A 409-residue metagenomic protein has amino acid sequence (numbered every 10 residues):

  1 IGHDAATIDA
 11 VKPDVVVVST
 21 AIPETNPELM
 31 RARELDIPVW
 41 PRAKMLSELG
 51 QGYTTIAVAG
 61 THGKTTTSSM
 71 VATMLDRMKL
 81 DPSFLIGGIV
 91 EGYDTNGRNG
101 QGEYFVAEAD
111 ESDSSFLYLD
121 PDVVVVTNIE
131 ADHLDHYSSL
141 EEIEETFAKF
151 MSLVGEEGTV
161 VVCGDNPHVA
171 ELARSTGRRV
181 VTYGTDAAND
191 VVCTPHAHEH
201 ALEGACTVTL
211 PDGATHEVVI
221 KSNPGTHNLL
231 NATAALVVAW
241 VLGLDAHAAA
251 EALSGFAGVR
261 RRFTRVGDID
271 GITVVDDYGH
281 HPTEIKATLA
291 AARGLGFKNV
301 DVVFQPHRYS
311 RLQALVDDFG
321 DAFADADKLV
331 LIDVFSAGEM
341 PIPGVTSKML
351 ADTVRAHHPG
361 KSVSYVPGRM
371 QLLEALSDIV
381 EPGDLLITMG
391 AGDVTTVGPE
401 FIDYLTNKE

Functional and structural regions predicted by a protein language model:
I1-V11, Q371, L376: Short acidic low-complexity segments
T7-V11, T20-G164, H168-R178, T233 (+2 more regions): Phosphate-binding loop of NTP-binding sites
A10-V15, E103, E381-D384: Short acidic/histidine-rich motifs immediately flanking catalytic phosphotransfer sites in two-component signaling
F84, V124, V162, T182 (+4 more regions): Structural beta-sheet core signal
A131, Y137-E144, G158-T159, R174-K286 (+1 more regions): Adenine nucleotide phosphate-binding catalytic loops in nucleotide-utilizing enzymes
G158, D327, D384: Glycine-centered, small-residue-biased loops immediately flanking beta-strands in adenine/cofactor-binding cores
V259, T283, L289-H358, Y365-Q371: Active-site beta-alpha connecting loops in nucleotide-dependent enzymes
Q371-I402: A glycine-rich beta-strand to alpha-helix segment that forms a phosphate/ribose-binding loop at ligand/cofactor sites
